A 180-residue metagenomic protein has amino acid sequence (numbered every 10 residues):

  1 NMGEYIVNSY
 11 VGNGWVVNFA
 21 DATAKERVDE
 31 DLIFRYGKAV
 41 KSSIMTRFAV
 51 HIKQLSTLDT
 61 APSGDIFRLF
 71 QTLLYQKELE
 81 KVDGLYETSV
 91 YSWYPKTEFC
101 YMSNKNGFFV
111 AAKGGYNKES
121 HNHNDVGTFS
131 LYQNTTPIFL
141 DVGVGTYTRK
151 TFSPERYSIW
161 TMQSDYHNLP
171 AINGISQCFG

Functional and structural regions predicted by a protein language model:
M2-I138: Carbohydrate-active enzyme catalytic cores, enriched for enzymes that act on polyanionic acidic polysaccharides
F109-G180: Catalytic core of carbohydrate-active enzymes
